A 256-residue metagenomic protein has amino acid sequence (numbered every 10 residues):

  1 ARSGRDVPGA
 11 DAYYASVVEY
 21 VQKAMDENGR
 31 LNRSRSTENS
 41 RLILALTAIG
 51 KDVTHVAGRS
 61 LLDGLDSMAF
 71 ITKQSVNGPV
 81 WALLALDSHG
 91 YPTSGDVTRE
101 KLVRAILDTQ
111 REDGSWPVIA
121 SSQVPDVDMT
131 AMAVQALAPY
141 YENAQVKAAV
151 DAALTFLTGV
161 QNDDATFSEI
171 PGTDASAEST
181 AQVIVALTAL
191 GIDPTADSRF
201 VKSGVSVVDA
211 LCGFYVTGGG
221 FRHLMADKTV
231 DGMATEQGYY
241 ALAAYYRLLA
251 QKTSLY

Functional and structural regions predicted by a protein language model:
A1-P8, R30-H55, I71-R99, E112-A152 (+3 more regions): An alpha-helical repeat/solenoid feature that recognizes helix-turn-helix modules
A10, Y14, G58-L62, R99-V103 (+3 more regions): Core helices of alpha-solenoid repeat scaffolds
Y13-S34, L65-A69: Internal amphipathic alpha-helical repeat/solenoid segments
L61-S75: Asp-box/WD-like beta-propeller blade repeats and closely related beta-sheet repeat scaffolds
G204-G219: Short glycine/proline-rich, acidic loop/turn segments that cap or connect secondary-structure elements
Q251-Y256: Intrinsically disordered, low-complexity repeat and linker tracts
